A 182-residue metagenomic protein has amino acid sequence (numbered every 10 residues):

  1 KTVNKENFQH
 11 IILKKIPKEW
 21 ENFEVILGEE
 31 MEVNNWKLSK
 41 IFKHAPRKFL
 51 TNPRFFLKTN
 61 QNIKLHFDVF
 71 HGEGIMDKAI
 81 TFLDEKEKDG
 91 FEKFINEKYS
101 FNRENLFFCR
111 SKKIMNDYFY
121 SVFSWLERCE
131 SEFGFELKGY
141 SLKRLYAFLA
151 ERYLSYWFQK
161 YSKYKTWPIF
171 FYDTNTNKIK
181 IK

Functional and structural regions predicted by a protein language model:
K1-K182: ER/Golgi luminal nucleotide-sugar-dependent glycosyltransferases, focusing on the catalytic module
